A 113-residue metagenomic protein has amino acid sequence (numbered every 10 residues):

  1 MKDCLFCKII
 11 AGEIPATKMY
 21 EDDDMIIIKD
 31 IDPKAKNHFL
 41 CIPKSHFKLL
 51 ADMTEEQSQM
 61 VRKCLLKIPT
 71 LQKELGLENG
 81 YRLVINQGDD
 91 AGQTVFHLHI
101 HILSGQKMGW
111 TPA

Functional and structural regions predicted by a protein language model:
M1-A113: HIT superfamily nucleotide-processing domains
